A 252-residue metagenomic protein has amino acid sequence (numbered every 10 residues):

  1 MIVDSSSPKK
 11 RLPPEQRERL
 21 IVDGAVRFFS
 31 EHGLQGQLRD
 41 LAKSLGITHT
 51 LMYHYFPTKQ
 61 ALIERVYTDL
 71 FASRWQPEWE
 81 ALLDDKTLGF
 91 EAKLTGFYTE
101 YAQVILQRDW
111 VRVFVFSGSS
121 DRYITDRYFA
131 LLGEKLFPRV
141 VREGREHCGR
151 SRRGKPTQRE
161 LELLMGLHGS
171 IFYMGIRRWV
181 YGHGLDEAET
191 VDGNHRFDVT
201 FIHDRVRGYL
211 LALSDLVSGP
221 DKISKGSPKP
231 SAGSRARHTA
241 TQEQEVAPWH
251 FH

Functional and structural regions predicted by a protein language model:
M1-S5, A102-Q103, P138-E146, R150 (+1 more regions): C-terminal peripheral helix-coil segments that are non-catalytic and often amphipathic
P14, E18, Y67, L94 (+1 more regions): Amphipathic, non-transmembrane alpha-helical scaffold segments
Q16, L20, G24-V66: Helix-turn-helix
D23, E91-L106, V111-F116, A130 (+5 more regions): Amphipathic alpha-helical segments that line or abut small-molecule/effector binding pockets and mediate allosteric
G24-E31, P77, A81, V113 (+3 more regions): Solvent-exposed, amphipathic alpha-helical segments
L41, D69, V113-S117, L131 (+2 more regions): Short acidic/histidine-centered micro-motifs embedded in hydrophobic/aromatic stretches that mark compact functional
V66-G96: Amphipathic alpha-helical linker/stalk segments
Q103, V113-V115, R122-R150, L161-M165 (+1 more regions): Amphipathic alpha-helical packing segments from all-alpha helical-bundle domains
